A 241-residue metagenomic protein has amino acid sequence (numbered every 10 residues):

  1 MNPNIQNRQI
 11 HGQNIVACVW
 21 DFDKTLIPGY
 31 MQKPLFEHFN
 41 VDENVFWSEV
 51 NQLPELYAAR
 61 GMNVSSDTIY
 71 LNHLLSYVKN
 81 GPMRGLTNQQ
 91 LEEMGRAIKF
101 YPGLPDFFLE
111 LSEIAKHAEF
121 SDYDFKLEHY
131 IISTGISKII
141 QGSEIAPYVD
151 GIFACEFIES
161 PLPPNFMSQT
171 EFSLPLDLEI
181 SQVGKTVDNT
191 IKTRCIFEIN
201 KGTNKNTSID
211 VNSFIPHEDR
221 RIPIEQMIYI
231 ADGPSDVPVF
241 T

Functional and structural regions predicted by a protein language model:
N2-L162: Alpha-helical substrate-recognition element adjacent to the catalytic core
G95-Y130, T134-T241: C-terminal cap/substrate-recognition subdomain and adjoining C-terminal extension of metal-dependent phosphatase-like
